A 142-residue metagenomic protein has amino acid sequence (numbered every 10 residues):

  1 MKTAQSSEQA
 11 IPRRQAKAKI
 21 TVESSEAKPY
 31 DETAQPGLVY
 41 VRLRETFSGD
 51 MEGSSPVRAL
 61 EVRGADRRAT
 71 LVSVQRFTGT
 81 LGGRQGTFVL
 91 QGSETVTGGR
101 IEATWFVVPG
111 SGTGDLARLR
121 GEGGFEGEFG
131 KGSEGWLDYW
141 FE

Functional and structural regions predicted by a protein language model:
M1-E142: Beta-strand-enriched cores of mature, soluble protein domains
